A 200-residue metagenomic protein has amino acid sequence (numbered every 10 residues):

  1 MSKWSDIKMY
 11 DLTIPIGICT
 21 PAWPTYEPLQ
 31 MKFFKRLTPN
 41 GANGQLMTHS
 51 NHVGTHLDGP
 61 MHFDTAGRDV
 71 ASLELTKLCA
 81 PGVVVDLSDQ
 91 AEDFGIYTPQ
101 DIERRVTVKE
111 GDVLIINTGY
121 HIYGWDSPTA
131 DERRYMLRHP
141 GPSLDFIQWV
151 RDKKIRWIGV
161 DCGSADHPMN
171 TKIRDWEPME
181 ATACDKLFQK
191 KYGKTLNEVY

Functional and structural regions predicted by a protein language model:
M1-Y200: Active-/binding-site microenvironments in catalytic and ligand-binding cores
